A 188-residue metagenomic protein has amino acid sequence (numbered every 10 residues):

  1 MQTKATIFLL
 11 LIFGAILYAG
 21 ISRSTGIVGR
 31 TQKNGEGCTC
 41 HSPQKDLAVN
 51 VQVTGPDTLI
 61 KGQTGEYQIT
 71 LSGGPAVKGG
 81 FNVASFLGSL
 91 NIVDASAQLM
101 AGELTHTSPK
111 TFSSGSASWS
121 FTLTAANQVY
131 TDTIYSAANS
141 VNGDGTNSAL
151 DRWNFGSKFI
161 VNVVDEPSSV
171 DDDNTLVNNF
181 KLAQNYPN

Functional and structural regions predicted by a protein language model:
M1, G37, A95-S96, N185-N188: Generic low-polarity alpha-helical segments
M1-S24: Sec-dependent, cleavable N-terminal signal peptides
A5-I7, K45-D46, P187-N188: Intrinsically disordered, low-complexity segments enriched in glycine/proline and serine/threonine
I16-P167: Sequence context surrounding c-type heme c attachment/ligation sites in exported
D173-N188: Surface-exposed, proline-anchored Ser/Thr-rich loop/turn motifs
